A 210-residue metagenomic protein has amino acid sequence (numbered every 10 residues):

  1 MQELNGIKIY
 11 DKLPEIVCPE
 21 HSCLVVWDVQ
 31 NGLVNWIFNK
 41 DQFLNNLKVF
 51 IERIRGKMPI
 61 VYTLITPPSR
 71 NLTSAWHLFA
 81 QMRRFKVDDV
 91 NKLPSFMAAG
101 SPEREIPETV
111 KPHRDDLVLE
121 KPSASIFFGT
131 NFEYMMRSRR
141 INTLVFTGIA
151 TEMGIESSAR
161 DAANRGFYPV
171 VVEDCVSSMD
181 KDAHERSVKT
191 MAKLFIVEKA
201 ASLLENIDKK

Functional and structural regions predicted by a protein language model:
M1-C23, V49-K57, Q81, V87-K210: Active-site-adjacent betaalpha module
V29, I65-P67, D174: Active-site loop/turn elements of alpha/beta-hydrolase fold enzymes, especially the short glycine-/histidine-rich
Q30-N35: Short acidic, Gly/Ser-rich segments with clustered Asp/Glu that frequently serve as metal-coordination loops in enzyme
I37-R53: …and closely analogous acidic/polar surface helices at protein-protein or active-site interfaces in A-domain-like
D41-F43, L78-F79, A163: Glycine-rich, phosphate-binding/catalytic loops in enzymes
R53-T73: Von Willebrand factor
N71-F85: Aromatic- and acidic-residue-enriched segments that line the glycan-binding/catalytic groove of carbohydrate-active
